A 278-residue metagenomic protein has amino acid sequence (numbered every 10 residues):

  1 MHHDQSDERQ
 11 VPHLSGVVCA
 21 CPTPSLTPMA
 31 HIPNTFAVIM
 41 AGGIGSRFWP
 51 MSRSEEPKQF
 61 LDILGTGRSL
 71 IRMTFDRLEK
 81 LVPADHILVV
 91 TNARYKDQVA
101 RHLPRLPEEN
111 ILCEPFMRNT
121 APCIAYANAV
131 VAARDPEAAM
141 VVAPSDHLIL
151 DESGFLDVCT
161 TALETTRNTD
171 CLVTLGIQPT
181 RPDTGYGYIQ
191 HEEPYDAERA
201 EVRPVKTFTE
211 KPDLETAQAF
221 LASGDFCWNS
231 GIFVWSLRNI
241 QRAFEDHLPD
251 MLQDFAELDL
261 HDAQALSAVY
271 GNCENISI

Functional and structural regions predicted by a protein language model:
C19-C21: Cysteine-centered motifs
L26-I39, R47-S54, L64-P144, L150-L156 (+1 more regions): Conserved N-terminal catalytic core of the sugar/cofactor nucleotidyltransferase
D151-R181: Conserved donor-nucleotide/metal-binding helix-loop-beta segment in metal-dependent transferases, i.e., the alpha-helix
Y188-I278: Catalytic core of tubulin tyrosine ligase-like
